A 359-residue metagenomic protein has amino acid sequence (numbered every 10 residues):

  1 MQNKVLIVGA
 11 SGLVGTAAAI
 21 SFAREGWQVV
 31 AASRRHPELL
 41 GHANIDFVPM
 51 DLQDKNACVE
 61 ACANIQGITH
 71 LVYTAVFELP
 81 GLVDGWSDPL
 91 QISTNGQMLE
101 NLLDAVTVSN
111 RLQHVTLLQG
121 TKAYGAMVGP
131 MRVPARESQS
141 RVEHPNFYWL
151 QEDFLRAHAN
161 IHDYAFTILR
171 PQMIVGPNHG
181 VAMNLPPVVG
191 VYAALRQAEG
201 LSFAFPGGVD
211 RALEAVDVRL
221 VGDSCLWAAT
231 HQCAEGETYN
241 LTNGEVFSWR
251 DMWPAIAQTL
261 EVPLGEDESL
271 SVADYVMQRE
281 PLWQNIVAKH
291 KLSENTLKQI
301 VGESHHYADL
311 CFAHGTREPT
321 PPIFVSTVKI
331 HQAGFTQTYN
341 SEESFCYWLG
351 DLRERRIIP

Functional and structural regions predicted by a protein language model:
V5-E25: N-terminal Rossmann NAD(P)H-binding glycine-rich loop of SDR-like oxidoreductase domains
V8, A32, T74-F77, V115-T121 (+1 more regions): SDR active-site strand-loop-helix element
W27-H36: Conserved glycine-rich Rossmann-like NAD(P)H-binding loop of the short-chain dehydrogenase/reductase
P37-G41, I45-Q97, N101: NAD(P)H-binding glycine-rich loop region in Rossmannoid oxidoreductase-like domains and their noncatalytic homologs
D51, P89-G96, V133-P134, R141-R156 (+4 more regions): Short-chain dehydrogenase/reductase
L71-Y73, V83-F147: Conserved Rossmann-fold NAD(P)-dependent oxidoreductase catalytic core, especially the SDR/UDP-sugar
P145, A157, H162-D223: NAD(P)-dependent short-chain dehydrogenase/reductase
S224-A313, E318, S326-V328, Q332 (+1 more regions): Mid/C-terminal beta-alpha module of Rossmann-like enzyme folds, strongest in SDR-family dehydrogenases/epimerases
